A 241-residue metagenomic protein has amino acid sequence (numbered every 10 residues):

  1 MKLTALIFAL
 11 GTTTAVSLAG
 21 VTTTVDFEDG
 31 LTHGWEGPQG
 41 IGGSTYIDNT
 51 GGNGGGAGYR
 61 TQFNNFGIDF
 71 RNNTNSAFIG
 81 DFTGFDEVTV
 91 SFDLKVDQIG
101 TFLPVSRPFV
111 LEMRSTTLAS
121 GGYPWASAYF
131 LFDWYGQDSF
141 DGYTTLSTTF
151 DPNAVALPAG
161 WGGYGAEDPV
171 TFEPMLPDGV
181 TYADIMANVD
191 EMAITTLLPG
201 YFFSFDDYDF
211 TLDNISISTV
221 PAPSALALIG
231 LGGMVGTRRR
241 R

Functional and structural regions predicted by a protein language model:
M1-I7, P223: Bacterial N-terminal signal peptides that target proteins for export
T14-A19: Sec/Tat signal peptide C-region and signal peptidase I cleavage site
F27, V90-L94, M192-L198: Extracellular beta-strand-rich recognition modules
D29-F63: Extracellular glycan-recognition surfaces and repeat-rich motifs
F63-F85: Short beta-strands within extracellular/lumenal beta-sheet-rich domains
N72, E87-A166, F210: Extracellular ligand-binding interfaces
G136-T219: Terminal, low-complexity interaction segments
P221-R238: A short, hydrophobic C-terminal helix/tail in secreted or cell-surface proteins
